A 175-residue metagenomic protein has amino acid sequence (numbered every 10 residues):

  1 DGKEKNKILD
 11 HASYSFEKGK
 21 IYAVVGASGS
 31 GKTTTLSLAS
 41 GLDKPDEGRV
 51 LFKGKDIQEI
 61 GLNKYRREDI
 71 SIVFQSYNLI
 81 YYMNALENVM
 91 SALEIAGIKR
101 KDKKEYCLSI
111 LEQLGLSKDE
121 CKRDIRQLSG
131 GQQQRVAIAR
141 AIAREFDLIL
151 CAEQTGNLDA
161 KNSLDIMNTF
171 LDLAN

Functional and structural regions predicted by a protein language model:
V25-A27: The feature captures the beta-strand-to-loop junction immediately N-terminal to the Walker
S40: Helix-to-loop junction immediately C-terminal to a conserved catalytic motif
G48-D56: Conserved ABC transporter NBD signature motif
I57-S71: ABC ATPase NBD coupling module
K101-D119: Conserved ABC ATPase "signature" region
D124-L128, Q132-Q134: Conserved ABC ATPase signature
I149-A152: Catalytic Walker B motif of ABC-type/P-loop ATPase nucleotide-binding domains
